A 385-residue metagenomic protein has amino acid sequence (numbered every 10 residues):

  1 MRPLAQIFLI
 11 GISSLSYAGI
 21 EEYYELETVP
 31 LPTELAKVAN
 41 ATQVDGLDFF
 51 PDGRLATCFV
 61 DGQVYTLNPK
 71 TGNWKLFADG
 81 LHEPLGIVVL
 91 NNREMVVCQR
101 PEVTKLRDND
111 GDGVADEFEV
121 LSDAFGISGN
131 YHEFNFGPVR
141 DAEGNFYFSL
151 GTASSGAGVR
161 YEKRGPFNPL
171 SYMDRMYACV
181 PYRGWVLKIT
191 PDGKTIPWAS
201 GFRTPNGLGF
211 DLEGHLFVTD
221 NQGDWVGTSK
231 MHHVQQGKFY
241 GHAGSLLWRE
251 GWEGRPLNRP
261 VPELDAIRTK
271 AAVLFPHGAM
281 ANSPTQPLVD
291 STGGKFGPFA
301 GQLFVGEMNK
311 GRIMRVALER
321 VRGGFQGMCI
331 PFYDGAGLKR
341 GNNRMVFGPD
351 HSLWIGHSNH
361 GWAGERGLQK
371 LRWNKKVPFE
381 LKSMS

Functional and structural regions predicted by a protein language model:
M1-A5: Positively charged n-region of N-terminal signal peptides that target proteins for export
Q6-S14: Bacterial N-terminal signal peptides
A18-S385: Beta-propeller domains with acidic blade repeats across secreted/periplasmic ectodomains and cytosolic WD/CNH propellers
